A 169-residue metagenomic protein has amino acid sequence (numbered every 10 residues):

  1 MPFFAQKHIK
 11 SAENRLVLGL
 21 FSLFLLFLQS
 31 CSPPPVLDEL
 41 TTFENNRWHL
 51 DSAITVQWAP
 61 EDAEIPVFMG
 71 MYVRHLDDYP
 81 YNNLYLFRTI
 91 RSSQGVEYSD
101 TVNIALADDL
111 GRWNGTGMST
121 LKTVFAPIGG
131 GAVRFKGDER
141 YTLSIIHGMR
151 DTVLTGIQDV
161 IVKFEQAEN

Functional and structural regions predicted by a protein language model:
M1-N14: N-terminal secretory signal peptides that target proteins for export/translocation
F27-S30: C-terminal motif of bacterial Sec signal peptides marking the signal peptidase cleavage site
S32-P35: Bacterial signal peptide processing site
E39-E61: Post-signal peptide N-terminal segment of mature Sec-exported envelope proteins
M71-D78: Short amphipathic, basic-aromatic surface patches that mediate peripheral association with negatively charged
P80-L86, G156-Q158: Short coil-to-beta strand junction motifs in C2/discoidin
V102-R134: An anionic, turn-rich surface loop/hairpin at beta-sheet edges that serves as a generic interaction/coordination patch
F135-D151, G156-Q166: Internal, hydrophobic beta-strand segments that form the core of beta-sheet-rich folds
